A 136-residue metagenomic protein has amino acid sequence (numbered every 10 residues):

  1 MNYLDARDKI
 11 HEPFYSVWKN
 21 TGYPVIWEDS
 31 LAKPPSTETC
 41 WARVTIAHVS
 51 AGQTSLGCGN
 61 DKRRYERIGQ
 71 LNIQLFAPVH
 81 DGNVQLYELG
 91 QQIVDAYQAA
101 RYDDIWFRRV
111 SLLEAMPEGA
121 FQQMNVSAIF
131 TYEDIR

Functional and structural regions predicted by a protein language model:
M1-C58, D81-Q92: Small/polar-rich, solvent-exposed N-terminal microdomains that initiate assembly or binding
A6, E66, F107-R108: Short, intrinsically disordered low-complexity segments
W18, P35-T39, E66, A100 (+1 more regions): A generic structural signal for short, non-catalytic loop/turn and secondary-structure boundary residues
G57, N72-V79, Y102-F107: Short C-terminal domain-edge/linker segments immediately following a structured domain
K62, E66, A77-Q98: Extracellular/virion structural assembly segments
R63-V79, Q122-D134: Oligomerization/assembly interface segments of phage tail-like spikes and tubes
E88-R136: Acidic-leaning, charged glycine-interspersed low-complexity segments
